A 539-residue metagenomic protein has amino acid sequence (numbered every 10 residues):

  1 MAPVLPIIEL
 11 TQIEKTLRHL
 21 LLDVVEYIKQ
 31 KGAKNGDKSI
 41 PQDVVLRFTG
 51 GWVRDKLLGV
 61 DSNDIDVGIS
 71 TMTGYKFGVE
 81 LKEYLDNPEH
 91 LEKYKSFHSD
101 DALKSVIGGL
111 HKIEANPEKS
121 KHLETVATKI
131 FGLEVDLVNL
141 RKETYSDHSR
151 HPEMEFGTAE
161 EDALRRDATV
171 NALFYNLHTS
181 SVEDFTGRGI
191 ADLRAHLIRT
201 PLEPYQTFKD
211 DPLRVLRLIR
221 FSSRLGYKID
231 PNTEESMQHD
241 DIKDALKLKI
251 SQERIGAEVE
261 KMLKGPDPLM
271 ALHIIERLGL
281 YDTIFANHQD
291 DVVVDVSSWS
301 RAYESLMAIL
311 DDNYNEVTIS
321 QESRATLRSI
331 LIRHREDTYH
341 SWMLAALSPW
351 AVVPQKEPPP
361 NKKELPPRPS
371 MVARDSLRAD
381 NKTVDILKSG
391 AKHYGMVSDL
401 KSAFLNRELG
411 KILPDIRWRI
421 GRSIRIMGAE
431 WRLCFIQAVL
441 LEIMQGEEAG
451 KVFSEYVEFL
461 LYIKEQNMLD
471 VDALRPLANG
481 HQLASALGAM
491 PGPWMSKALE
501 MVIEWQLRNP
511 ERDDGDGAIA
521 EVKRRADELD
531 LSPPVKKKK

Functional and structural regions predicted by a protein language model:
M1-K539: Catalytic cores of the polymerase beta-like nucleotidyltransferase superfamily and closely associated nucleotide
